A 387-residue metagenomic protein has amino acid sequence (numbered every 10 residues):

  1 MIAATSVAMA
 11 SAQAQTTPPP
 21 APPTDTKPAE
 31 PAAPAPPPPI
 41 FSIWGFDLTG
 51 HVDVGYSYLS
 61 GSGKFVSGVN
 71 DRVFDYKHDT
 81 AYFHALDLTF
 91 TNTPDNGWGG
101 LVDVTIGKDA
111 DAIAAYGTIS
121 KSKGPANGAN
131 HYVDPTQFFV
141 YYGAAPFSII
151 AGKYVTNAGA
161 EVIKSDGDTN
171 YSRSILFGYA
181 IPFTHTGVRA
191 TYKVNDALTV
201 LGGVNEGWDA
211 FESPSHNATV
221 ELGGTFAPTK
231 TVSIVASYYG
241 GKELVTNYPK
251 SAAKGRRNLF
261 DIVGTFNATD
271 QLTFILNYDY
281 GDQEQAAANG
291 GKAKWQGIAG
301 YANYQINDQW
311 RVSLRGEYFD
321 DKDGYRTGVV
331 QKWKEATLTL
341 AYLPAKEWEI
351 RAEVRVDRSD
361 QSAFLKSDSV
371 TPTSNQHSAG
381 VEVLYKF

Functional and structural regions predicted by a protein language model:
M1-V66, F387: N-terminal periplasmic/intermembrane-space "pro-region" immediately following the signal or transit peptide
F41, R72-D75, I113, I119-A129 (+2 more regions): Outer-membrane beta-barrel pore domains
S42-W44, L48, P94-N96, K108 (+6 more regions): Short coil turns and loop connectors of transmembrane beta-barrels in diderm outer membranes and organellar homologs
G50-Y58, V102-I106, A151-K153, G202-E206 (+4 more regions): Transmembrane beta-barrel strands of outer-membrane/channel proteins
L59-T80, D109-Q137, Y142-F226, V235-K250: Surface-exposed coil loops of outer-membrane beta-barrel proteins
D75-A112: Glycine- and aromatic-enriched membrane insertion/assembly motifs of diderm outer-membrane and organelle channel
H84, D134, A145, T184 (+5 more regions): Exposed loop/turn and edge beta-strand positions of beta-sandwich/beta-sheet ligand-binding modules
L86-L88, F138-V140, V188, E221-L222 (+4 more regions): Membrane-embedded beta-strands of outer-membrane beta-barrel proteins, especially the hydrophobic/small aromatic
